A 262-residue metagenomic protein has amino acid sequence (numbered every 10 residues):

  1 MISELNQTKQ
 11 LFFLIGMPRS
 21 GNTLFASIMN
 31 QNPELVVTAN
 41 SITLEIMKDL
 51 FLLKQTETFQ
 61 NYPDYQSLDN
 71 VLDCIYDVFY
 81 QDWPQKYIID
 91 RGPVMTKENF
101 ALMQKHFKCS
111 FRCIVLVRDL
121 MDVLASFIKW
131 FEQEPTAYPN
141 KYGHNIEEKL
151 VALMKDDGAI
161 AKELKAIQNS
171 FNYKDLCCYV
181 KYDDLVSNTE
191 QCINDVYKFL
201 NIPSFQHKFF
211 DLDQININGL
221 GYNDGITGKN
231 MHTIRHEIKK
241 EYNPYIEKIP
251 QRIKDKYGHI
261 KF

Functional and structural regions predicted by a protein language model:
M1-F12, I128-F131, K165-F171, K198-F262: PAPS-dependent sulfotransferases, especially Golgi type II membrane carbohydrate sulfotransferases
M1-I75, D82: PAPS-dependent sulfotransferase catalytic core
L11-F13, K86-I89, C177-C178: Residue-level preference for the first positions of well-ordered beta-strands
F13, L24, R112, K181 (+1 more regions): Amphipathic alpha-helical recognition patches that constitute DNA-binding helices
E45-D49, L185, K256-F262: C-terminal/domain-terminus segments
L72-F79, D224, H259: Domain-wide signal for the mature, well-folded portions of proteins, strongly enriched in nucleus-encoded organellar
D82-Q85, K108-S110: Glycine-rich phosphate-binding loop signature in dinucleotide/nucleotide-binding domains
D90-H207, G221-G228: PAPS-dependent sulfotransferase catalytic domain
